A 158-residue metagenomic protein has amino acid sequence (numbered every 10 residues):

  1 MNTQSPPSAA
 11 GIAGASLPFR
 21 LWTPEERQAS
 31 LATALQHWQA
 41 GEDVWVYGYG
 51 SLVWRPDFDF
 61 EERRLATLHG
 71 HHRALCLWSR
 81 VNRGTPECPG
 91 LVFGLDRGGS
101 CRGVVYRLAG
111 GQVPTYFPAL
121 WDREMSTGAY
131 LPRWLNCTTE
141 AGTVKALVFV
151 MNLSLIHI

Functional and structural regions predicted by a protein language model:
M1-A15: Polybasic, low-complexity association/targeting segments
S16-L153: Conserved, aromatic- and glycine-enriched, well-ordered alpha/beta core segments that occur as contiguous structural
I156-I158: Conserved small/polar residues in nucleotide/adenosyl-binding loops
